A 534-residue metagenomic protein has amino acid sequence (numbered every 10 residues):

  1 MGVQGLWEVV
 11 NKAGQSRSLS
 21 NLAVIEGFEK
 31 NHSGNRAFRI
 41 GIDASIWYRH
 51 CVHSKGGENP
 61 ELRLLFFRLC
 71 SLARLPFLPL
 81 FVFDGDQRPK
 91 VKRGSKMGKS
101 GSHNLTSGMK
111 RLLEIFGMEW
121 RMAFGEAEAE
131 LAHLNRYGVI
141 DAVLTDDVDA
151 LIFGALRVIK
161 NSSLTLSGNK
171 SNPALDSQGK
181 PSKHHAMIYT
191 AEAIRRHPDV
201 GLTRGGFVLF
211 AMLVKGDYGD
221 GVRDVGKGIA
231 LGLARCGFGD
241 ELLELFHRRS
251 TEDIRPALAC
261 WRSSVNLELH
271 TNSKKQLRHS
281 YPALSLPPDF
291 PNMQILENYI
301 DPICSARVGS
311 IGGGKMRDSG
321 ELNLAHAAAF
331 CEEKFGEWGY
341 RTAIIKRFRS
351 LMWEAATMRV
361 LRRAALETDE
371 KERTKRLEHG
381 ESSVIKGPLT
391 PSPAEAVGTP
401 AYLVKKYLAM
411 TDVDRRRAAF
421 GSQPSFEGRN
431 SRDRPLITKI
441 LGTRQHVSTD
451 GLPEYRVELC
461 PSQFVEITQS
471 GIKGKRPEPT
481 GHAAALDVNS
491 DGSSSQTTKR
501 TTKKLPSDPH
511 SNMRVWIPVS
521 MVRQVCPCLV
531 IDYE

Functional and structural regions predicted by a protein language model:
M1, S171-A174, T374-K375, E534: Intrinsic disorder/low-complexity signal
G2-V139, R157-V158, L164-K170: Noncatalytic, basic helical substrate-engagement surface that gates or grips nucleic-acid strands
Q15-N31, P173, H184, Y189-R196 (+2 more regions): Short, solvent-exposed coil/turn linker segments
S18, D43, D86-P89, S102-T106 (+6 more regions): Alpha-helix initiation/capping motif
H32-G34, E192-Y533: Non-catalytic nucleic-acid-binding/docking modules located in mid-to-C-terminal regions of nucleic-acid enzymes
I46-R49, K90, K110-E114, H185-T190 (+3 more regions): Surface-exposed beta-strand-to-loop junctions that form interaction patches on eukaryotic regulatory domains
D86, A174, Q178, N489-S493: Intrinsic disorder/low-complexity detector
S100-A257: Nuclease catalytic cores that cleave nucleic-acid phosphodiester bonds, predominantly acidic two-metal-ion
